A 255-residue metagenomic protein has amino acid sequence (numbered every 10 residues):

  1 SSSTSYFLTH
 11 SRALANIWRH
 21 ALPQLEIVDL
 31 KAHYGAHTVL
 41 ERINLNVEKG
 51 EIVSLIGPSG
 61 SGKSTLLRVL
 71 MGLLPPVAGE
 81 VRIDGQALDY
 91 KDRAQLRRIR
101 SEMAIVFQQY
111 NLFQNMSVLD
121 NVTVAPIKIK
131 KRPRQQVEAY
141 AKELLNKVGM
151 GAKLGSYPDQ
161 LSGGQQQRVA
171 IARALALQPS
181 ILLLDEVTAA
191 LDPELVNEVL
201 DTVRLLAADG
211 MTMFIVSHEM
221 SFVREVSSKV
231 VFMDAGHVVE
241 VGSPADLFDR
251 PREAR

Functional and structural regions predicted by a protein language model:
T4-K31: ABC-family P-loop ATPase nucleotide-binding domain
Y6, A87, S117, A254-R255: Secondary-structure junction/capping motif
P23-P244: ABC family nucleotide-binding domain
R93, E253-A254: Serine-centered coil/turn micro-motif
V241, R252-E253: ATP/adenylate-binding site constellation spanning eukaryotic-like Ser/Thr protein kinases, ABC-transporter
A245-D249: Short acidic-hydrophobic catalytic motif
